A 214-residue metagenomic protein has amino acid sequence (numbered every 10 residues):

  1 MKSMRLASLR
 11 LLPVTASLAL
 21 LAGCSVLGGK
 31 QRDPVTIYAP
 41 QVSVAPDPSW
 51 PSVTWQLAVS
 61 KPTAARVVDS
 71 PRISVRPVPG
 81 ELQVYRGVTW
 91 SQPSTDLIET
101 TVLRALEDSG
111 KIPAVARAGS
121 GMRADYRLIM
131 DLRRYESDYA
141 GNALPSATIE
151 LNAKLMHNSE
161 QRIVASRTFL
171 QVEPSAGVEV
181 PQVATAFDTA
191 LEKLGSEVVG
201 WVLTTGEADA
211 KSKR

Functional and structural regions predicted by a protein language model:
K2-V14: Bacterial N-terminal signal peptides that target proteins for export
L20-G23: C-terminal motif of bacterial Sec signal peptides marking the signal peptidase cleavage site
S25-P48, V53, S109-S159, A176: Surface-exposed short loop/turn segments
S25-T95, T205-R214: A structural "domain/chain start" motif
Q56-K61, S74-R76, R127-D131, T148-K154 (+1 more regions): Soluble periplasmic/extracytoplasmic beta-strand elements of cell-envelope proteins
E81-T89, S159-G200: Short secondary-structure boundary motifs at beta->alpha junctions and helix caps
T95, E99-L103, S109, D188-L191 (+2 more regions): Extracytoplasmic/secreted envelope proteins and their assembly/folding machinery, especially bacterial periplasmic
D108-V115, G200-R214: Surface-exposed helix-capping loop/turn segments at secondary-structure junctions
